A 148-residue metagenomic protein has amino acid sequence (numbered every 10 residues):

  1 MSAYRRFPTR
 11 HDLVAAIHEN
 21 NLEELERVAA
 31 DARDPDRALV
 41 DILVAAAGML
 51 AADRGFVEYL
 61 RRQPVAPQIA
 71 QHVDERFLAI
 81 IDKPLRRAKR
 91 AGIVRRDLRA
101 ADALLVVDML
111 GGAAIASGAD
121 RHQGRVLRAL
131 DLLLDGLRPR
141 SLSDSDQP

Functional and structural regions predicted by a protein language model:
M1-D12: Helix-turn-helix
R10-L25, V57: Amphipathic alpha-helical segments enriched in hydrophobic/aromatic and basic residues that form the DNA-contacting
D12, G48-K83, G112-A119: Short secondary-structure transition hinges
A16, E24-A52, V65-I69: Hydrophobic alpha-helical connector segments
E24, M49-V57, A88, R140: A short secondary-structure junction motif
G55-R62, I93, D97-L98, S141-D146: Short, hydrophobic secondary-structure boundary micro-motifs
I69-V73, R90-L105, R121-G124: All-alpha amphipathic helical-bundle segments outside canonical DNA-binding/catalytic cores that form hydrophobic
L78-A79, K83-A91, V106, A113-P148: C-terminal peripheral helix-coil segments that are non-catalytic and often amphipathic
